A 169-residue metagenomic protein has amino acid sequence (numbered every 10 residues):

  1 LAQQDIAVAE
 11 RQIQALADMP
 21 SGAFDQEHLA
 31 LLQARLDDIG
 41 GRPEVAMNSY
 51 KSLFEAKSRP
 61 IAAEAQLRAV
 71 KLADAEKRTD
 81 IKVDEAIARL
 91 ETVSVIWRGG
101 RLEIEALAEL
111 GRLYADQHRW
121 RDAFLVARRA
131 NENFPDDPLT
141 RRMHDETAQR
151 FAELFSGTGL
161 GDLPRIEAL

Functional and structural regions predicted by a protein language model:
L1-L169: Acidic, polar-rich low-complexity tracts and alpha-helical solenoid repeat scaffolds
